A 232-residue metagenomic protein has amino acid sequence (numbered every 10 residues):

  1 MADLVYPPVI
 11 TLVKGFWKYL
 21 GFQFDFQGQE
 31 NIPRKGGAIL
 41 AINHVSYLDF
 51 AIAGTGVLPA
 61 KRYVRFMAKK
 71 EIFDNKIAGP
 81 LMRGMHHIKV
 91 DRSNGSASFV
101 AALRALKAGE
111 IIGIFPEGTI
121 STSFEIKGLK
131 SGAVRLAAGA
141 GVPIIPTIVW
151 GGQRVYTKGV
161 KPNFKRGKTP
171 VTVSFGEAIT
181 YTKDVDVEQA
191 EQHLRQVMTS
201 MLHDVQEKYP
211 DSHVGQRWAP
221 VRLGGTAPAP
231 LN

Functional and structural regions predicted by a protein language model:
M1-Y19, Q23-K35, R104-K107, R166 (+3 more regions): Membrane-interfacial terminal anchoring regions of lipid-handling membrane enzymes
V13-G15, R83-K89, P116-I120: Short, basic, glycine/proline-bearing loop/turn elements
K18, P33-N94: Catalytic core of membrane glycerolipid acyltransferases/transacylases, capturing the structured, soluble-facing
G56, L81, R104, R135-G139: Hydrophobic/aromatic ligand-binding patch that stacks against planar heteroaromatic rings of cofactors or nucleotides
A105-A133: Catalytic-site beta-strand/loop segments enriched in glycine and acidic/polar residues
F124-E188, P220-V221, P228-A229: A cross-family acyltransferase "interaction/gating" segment
